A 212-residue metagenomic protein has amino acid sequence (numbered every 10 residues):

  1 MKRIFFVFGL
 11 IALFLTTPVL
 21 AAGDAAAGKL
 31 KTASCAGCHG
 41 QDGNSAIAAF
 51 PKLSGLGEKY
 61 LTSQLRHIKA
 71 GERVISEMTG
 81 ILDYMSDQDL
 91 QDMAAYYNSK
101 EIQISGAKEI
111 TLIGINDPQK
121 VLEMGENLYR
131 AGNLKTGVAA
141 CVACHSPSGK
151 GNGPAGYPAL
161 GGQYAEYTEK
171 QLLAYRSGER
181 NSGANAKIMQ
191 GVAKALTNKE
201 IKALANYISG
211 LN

Functional and structural regions predicted by a protein language model:
M1-I4: Positively charged n-region of N-terminal signal peptides that target proteins for export
V7-T16: Bacterial N-terminal signal peptides
T16-T32, A46-A49, A107-L134: Electrostatic cytochrome c docking/interface patches
G23-G71, I75, E166: The feature marks the first
A26-A33, E58, T62, R130-V142 (+2 more regions): Sequence context surrounding c-type heme c attachment/ligation sites in exported
C35-D42, M93, V138-P147, L204: The canonical Cys-X-X-Cys-His
A46-K52, H67-G114, G153-A159, S177-N212: Axial heme c-ligation environment in periplasmic c-type cytochrome domains
